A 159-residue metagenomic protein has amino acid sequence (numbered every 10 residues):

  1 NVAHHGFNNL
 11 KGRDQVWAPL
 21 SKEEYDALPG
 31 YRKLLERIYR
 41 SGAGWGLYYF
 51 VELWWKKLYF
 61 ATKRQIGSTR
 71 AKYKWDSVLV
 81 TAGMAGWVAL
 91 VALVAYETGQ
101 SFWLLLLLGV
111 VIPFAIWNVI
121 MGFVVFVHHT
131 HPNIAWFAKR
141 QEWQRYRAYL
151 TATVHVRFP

Functional and structural regions predicted by a protein language model:
N1-S77, W136-P159: Membrane-embedded catalytic scaffold of the fatty acid hydroxylase/desaturase
E36-F50, R70-V124: Alpha-helical bilayer-embedded segments of polytopic membrane proteins, i.e., transmembrane/intramembrane helices
K57-Q65, A92, Y96-Q100, H129-I134: Transmembrane helix-loop junctions in multipass membrane proteins, especially transporters and channels
I112-V154: Extended hydrophobic/aromatic segments used for targeting, binding, or gating
